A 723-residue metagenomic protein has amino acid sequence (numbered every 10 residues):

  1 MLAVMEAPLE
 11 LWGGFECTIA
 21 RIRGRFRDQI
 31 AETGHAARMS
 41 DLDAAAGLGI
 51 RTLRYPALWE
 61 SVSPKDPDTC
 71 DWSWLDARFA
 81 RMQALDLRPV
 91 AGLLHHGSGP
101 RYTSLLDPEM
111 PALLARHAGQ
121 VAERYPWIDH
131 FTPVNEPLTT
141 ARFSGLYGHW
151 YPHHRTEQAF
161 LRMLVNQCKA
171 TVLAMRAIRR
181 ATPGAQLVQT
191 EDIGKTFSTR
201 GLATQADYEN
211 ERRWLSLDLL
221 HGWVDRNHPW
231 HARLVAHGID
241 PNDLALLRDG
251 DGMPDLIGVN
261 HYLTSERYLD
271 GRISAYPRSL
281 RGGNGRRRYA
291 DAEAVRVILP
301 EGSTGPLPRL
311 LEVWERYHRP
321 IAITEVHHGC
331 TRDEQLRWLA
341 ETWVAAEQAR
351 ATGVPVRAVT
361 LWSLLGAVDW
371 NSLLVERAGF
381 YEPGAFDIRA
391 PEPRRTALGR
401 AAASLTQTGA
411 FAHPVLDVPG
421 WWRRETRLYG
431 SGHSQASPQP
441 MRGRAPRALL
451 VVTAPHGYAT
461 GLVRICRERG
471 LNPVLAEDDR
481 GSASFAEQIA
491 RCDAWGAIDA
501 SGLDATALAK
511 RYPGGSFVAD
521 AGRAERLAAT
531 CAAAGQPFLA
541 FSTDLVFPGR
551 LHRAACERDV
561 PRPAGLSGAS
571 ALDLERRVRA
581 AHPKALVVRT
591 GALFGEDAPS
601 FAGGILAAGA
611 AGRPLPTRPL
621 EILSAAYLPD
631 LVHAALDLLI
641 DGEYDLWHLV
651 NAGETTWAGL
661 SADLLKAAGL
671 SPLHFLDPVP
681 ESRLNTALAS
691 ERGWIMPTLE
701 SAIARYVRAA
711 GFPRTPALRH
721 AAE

Functional and structural regions predicted by a protein language model:
L2-F15, D76-E334, V344-A445: Active-site region of glycoside hydrolase catalytic domains
A36-L58, G252, L256: Catalytic domains of carbohydrate-active enzymes, especially glycoside hydrolases
T139-A141, T506, A540-A555, L566-S567 (+1 more regions): Conserved catalytic-site region of short-chain dehydrogenase/reductase
S198, R576-L623, D630: NAD(P)-dependent short-chain dehydrogenase/reductase
L449-R469: N-terminal Rossmann NAD(P)H-binding glycine-rich loop of SDR-like oxidoreductase domains
D479-R523, T530: NAD(P)H-binding glycine-rich loop region in Rossmannoid oxidoreductase-like domains and their noncatalytic homologs
S501, A524-A564: Conserved Rossmann-fold NAD(P)-dependent oxidoreductase catalytic core, especially the SDR/UDP-sugar
V632-N685, V707-A721: Mid/C-terminal beta-alpha module of Rossmann-like enzyme folds, strongest in SDR-family dehydrogenases/epimerases
